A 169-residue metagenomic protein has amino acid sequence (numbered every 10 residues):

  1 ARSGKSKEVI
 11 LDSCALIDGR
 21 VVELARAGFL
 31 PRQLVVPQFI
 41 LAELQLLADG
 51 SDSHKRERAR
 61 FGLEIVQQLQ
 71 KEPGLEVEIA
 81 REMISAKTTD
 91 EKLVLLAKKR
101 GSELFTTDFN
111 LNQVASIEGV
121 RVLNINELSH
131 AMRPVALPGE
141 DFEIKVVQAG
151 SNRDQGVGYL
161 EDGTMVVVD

Functional and structural regions predicted by a protein language model:
A1-K5: Alpha-helical transmembrane segments and their juxtamembrane interface "caps" in small multi-pass membrane proteins
E8-F105, L111-N124: Active-site-proximal, substrate-binding regions of enzyme catalytic domains and RNA-binding/basic surfaces
D18-E23, S129-H130, E143-I144: Glycine-rich, charged/polar anion/phosphate-binding loops that engage phosphate groups from diverse ligands
V122-L137: Short boundary/loop segments of OB/S1/cold-shock single-stranded nucleic-acid-binding domains
L137-A149: Structural detector for short beta-strands of small beta-barrel domains
G150-D154: A short, compositionally biased
G156-E161: Short, acidic/hydrophobic/Gly-rich beta-strand patch recurrent on exposed beta strands that often constitutes part
G163-D169: Beta-strand/loop nucleic-acid-binding surfaces
